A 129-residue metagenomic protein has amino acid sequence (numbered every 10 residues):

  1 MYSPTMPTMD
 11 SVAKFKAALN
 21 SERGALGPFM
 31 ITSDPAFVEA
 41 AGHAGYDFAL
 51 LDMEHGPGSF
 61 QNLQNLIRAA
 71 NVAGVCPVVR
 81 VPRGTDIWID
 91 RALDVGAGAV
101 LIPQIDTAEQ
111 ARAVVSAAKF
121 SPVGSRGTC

Functional and structural regions predicted by a protein language model:
Y2-I31: N-terminal amphipathic alpha-helix/helix-capping segment at the start of soluble metabolic enzymes
G24-F29, A49-L51, P77-R80, V100-I102: Hydrophobic faces of well-ordered beta-strands that scaffold small-molecule active sites in alpha/beta enzyme cores
M30-H43, R83-R91: Short, acidic/polar
F37-N65: Glycine-rich, proline-tolerant flexible connector loops at the mouths of alpha/beta enzymes
A44-F48, D94-A99, K119-F120: Glycine-enriched alpha-helix->loop->beta-strand junction motifs that scaffold or abut catalytic
M53-G56, P82-R83, I105-T107: Short, ordered loop/turn segments at secondary-structure junctions
F60-D86, D90-D94, A118-V123: Alpha-helix-loop-beta-strand connector modules within alpha/beta enzyme cores
I87, A99-C129: Conserved anion-binding
